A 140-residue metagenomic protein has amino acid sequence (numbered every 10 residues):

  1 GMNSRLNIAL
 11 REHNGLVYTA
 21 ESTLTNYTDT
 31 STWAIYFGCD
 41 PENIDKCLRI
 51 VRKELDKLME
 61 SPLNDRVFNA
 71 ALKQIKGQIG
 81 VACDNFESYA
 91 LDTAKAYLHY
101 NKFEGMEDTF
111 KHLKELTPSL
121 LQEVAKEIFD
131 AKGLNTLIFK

Functional and structural regions predicted by a protein language model:
M2-N3: Short Ser/Thr-interspersed hydrophobic loop/turn segments at strand-loop and sheet-helix junctions that line or gate
N7-E60, D65-L116, A131-K140: M16 family metallopeptidases and their MPP-like homologs
T117-K126: Low-complexity, intrinsically disordered Gly/Pro/Thr-rich segments
